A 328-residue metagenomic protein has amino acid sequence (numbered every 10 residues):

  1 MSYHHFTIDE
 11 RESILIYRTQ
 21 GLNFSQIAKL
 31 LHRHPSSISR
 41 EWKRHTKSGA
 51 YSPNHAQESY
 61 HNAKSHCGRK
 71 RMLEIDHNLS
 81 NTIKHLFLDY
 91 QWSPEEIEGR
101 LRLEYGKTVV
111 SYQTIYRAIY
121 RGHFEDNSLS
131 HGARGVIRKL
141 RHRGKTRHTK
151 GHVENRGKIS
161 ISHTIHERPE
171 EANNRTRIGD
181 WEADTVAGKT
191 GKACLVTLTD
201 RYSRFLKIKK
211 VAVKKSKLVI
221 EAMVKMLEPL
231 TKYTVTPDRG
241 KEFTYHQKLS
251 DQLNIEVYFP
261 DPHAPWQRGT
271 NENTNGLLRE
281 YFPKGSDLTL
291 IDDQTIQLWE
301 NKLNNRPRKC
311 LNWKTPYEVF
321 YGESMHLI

Functional and structural regions predicted by a protein language model:
M1-E10, I16-Q91, E95-E96, R100-G106: Short, basic alpha-helical/linker "hinge" immediately adjacent to a nucleic-acid-recognition surface
I14, I38, I83, I97 (+9 more regions): Mobile genetic element proteins and their domesticated derivatives, centered on retroelements and DNA transposons
Q20, H32, S80-Y90, S250-I328: Charged alpha-helix within mobile-element recombinases
E58, H66, K107-N173: Basic, flexible linker segments flanking DNA-binding modules in nucleic acid-interacting mobile-element proteins
I178-G188: Two-metal-ion RNase H-like nuclease active-site motif
A187-G191, I208-P229: Active-site beta-loop-alpha junctions of metal-dependent nucleic acid enzymes, especially the RNase H-like/DDE
K225-E228, Q247-I255: Short, surface-exposed basic-aromatic patches at helix termini and helix-loop junctions that form
L230-Y245, P262-H263: Acidic/histidine-rich, metal-coordinating catalytic segments
